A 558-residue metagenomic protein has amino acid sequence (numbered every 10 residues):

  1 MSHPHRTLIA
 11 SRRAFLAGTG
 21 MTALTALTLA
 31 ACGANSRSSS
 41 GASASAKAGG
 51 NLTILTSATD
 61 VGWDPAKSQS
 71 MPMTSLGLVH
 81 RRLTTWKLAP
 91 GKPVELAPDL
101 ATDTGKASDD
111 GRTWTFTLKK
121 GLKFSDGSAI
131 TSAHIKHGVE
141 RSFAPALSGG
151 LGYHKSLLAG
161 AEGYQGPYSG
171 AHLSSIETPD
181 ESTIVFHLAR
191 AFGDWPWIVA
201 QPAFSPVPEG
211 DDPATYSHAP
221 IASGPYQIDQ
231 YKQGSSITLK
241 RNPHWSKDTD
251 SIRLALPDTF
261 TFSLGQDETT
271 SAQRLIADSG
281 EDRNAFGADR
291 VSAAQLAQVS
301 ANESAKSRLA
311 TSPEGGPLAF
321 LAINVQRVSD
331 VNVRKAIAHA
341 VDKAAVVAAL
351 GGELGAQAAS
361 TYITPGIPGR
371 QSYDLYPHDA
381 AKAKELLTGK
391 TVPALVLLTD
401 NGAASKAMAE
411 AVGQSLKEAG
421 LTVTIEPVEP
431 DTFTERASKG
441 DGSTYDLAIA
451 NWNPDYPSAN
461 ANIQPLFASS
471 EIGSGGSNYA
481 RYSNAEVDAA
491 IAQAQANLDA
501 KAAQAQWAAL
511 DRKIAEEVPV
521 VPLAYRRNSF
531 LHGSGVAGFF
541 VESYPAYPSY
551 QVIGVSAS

Functional and structural regions predicted by a protein language model:
I54, G127, L275, S279-E281 (+3 more regions): Periplasmic binding protein-like
L55-D109, I221: N-terminal lobe/hinge region of extracytoplasmic solute-binding protein
L88-A89, A171, S182, H187-L254 (+1 more regions): Gly/Pro-rich hinge or "lid" segments in bacterial periplasmic/extracellular proteins
D103-H154, V185, A277, S329: Aromatic- and charge-enriched surface segment that lines or borders ligand/interaction sites
I130-E140, E181-L188, G224-P225, A255-T259 (+4 more regions): Alpha-helical secondary-structure segments
G149, D229-K240, T261-V325: Extracellular/periplasmic solute-recognition and catalytic clefts
G352-L387, G402-A407: Structural transition elements
F530-S558: Long beta-strand-rich cores associated with HINT superfamily self-processing modules
